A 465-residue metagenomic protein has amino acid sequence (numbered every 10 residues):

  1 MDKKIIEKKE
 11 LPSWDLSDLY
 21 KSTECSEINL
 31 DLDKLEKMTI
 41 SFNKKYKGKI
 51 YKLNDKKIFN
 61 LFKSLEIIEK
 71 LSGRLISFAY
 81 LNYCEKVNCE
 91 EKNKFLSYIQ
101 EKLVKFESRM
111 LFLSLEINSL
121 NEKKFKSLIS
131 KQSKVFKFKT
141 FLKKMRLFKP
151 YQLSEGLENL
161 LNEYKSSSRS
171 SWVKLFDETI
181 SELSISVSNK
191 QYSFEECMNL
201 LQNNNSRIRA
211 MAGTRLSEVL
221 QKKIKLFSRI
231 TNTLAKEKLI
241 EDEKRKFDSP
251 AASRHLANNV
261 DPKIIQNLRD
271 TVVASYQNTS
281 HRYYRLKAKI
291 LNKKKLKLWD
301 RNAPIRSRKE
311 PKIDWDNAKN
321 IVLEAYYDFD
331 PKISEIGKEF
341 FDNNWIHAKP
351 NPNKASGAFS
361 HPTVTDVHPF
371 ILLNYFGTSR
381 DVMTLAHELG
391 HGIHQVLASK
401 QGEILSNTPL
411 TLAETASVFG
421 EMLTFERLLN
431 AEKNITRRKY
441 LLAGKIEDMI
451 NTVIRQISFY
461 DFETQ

Functional and structural regions predicted by a protein language model:
M1-R308: A well-structured
I6, F247-D248, A252, K295-L298 (+3 more regions): Active-site-adjacent bridging/hinge elements
K246, F376-V396, S417, M422 (+1 more regions): Active-site recognition of the HExxH zinc-binding catalytic motif
E310-W315, T365-A386: Short pre-active-site segment immediately N-terminal to the catalytic Zn-binding motif
P311-I313, I346-H368: Catalytic zinc-binding patch centered on the HExxH motif and its immediate surroundings that defines zinc-dependent
E324, D328-E335, H361, H391 (+2 more regions): Conserved helix-loop functional segments at active or binding sites
I404-A416, D448: Active-site metal-coordination segments of metallo-dependent hydrolases
E426-Q465: Long, amphipathic alpha-helical stalk/connector segments used for oligomerization, subunit docking, or mechanical
